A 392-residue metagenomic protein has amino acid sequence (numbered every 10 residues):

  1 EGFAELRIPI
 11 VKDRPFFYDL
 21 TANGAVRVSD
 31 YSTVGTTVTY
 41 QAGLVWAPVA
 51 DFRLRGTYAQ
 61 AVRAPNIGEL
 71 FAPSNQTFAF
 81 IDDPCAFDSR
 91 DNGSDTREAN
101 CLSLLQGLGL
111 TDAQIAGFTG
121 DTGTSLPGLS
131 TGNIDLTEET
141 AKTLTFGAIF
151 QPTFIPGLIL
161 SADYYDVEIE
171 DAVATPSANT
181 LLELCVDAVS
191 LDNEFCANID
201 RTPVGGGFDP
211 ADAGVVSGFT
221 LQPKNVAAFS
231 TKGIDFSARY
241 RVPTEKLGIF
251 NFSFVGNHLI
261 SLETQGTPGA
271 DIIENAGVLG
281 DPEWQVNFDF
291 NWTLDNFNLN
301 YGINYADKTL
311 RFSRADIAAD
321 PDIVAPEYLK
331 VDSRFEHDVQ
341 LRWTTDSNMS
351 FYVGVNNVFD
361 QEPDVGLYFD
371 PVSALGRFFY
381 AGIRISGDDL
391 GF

Functional and structural regions predicted by a protein language model:
E1-V49, A141-G147: Surface-exposed extracellular loop regions of Gram-negative outer-membrane beta-barrel proteins
G2, T36-V38, S130, T140-L144 (+5 more regions): Residues that define the transmembrane beta-barrel architecture of outer-membrane proteins
I10, V26-S32, Y58-A64, F71-P73 (+9 more regions): Transmembrane beta-strands of outer-membrane beta-barrel pores
V11-L20, D51, N92-R97, T153-I159 (+5 more regions): Short loop/turn motifs that connect adjacent beta-strands in outer-membrane beta-barrel proteins
Y18-G24, Y40, L54-G56, F146 (+8 more regions): Transmembrane beta-strands of outer-membrane beta-barrel proteins
G68-L160, F219-I234, D281-E283: Outer-membrane beta-barrel signature, preferentially recognizing the C-terminal barrel domain of Gram-negative
I159-A315: Gram-negative outer-membrane beta-barrel transporters
E170, I260-E263, N304-A319, R342-F392: C-terminal beta-signal and adjacent terminal beta-strands/loops of Gram-negative outer-membrane beta-barrel proteins
